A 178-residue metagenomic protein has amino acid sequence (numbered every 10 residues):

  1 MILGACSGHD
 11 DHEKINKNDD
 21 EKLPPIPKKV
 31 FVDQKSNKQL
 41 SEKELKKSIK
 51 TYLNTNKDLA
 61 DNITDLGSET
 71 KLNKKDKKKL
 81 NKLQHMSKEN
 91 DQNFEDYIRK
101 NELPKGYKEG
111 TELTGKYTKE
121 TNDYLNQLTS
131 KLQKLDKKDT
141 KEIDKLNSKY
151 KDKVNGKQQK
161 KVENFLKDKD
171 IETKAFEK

Functional and structural regions predicted by a protein language model:
I2-A5: C-terminal motif of bacterial Sec signal peptides marking the signal peptidase cleavage site
S7-H9: Bacterial signal peptide processing site
K14, L59, I63-L66, Y97-P104: Extracytoplasmic/lumenal low-complexity Ser/Thr/Pro-rich segments of cell-envelope proteins
N18-E21: Mature extracellular/luminal domains of secreted and GPI-anchored eukaryotic proteins, especially small
P24-L80, D123-K178: C-terminal amphipathic alpha-helix
I63-L66, S87-D96, D139: Amphipathic, non-transmembrane alpha-helical stretches in extra-cytosolic proteins
K74-N81, K88-G115: Short, solvent-exposed, charged loop/turn and helix-capping segments that join or cap alpha-helices on peripheral
